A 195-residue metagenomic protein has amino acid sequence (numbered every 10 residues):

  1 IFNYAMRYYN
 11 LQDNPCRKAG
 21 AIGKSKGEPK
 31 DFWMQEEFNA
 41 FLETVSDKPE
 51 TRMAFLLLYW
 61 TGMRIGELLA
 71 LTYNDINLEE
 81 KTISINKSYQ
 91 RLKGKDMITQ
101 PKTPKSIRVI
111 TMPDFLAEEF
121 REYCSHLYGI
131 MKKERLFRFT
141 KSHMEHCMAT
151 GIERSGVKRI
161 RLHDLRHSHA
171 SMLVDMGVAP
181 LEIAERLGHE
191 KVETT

Functional and structural regions predicted by a protein language model:
I1-A5, A19, M112: Non-catalytic DNA-binding core/recognition domains of DNA-processing enzymes
I1-M6, F120-C124, L173, G177: Hydrophobic recognition helices of helix-based DNA-binding modules
N3-P15, G27, P49, R138-S142 (+1 more regions): N-terminal core-binding DNA-recognition domain of tyrosine site-specific recombinases/integrases
R7, L56, W60-E67, C147-S155 (+1 more regions): C-terminal catalytic core of tyrosine-transesterase DNA break-rejoin enzymes
L11-L71, E79, F115, H126 (+2 more regions): Basic, Lys/Arg- and aromatic-enriched nucleic-acid-binding interface segment
A21, E37, A70-E122: Conserved tyrosine-mediated DNA breakage-rejoining catalytic core shared by Y-recombinases
P29, V45-S46, M97-I107, E134-T140 (+1 more regions): Short, contiguous acidic/charged loop-to-helix segments that flank catalytic cores in large enzymes
Q35-E36, S88-R91, P113-K158: Active-site/catalytic core of tyrosine-dependent DNA strand-transfer enzymes
